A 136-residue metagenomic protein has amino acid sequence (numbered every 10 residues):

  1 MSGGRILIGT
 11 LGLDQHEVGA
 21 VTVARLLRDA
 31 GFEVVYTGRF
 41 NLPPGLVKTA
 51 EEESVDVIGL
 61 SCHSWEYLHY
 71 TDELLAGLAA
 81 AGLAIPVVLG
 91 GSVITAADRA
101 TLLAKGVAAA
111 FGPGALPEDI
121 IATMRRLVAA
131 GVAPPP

Functional and structural regions predicted by a protein language model:
L11: N-terminal beta-strand motif that seeds the catalytic metal site of vicinal oxygen chelate
A20-A122: Cofactor-cradling patches in redox/metallo enzymes
P117-P136: A charged, well-structured terminal subsegment
